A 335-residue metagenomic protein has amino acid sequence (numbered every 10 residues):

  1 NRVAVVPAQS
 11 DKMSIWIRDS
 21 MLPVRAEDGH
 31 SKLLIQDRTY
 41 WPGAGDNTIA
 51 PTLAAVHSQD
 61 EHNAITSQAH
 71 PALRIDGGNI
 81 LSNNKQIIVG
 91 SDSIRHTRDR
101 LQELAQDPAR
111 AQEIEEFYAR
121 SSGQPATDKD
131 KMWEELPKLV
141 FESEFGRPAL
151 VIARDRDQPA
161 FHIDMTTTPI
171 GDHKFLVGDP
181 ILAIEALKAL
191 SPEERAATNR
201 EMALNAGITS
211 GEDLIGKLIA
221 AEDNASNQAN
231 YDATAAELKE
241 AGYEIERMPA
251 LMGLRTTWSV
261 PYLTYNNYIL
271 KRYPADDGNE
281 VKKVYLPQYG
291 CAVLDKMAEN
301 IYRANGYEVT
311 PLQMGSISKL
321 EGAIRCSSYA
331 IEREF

Functional and structural regions predicted by a protein language model:
N1-F335: The feature marks the mature, well-folded catalytic cores of soluble enzymes
